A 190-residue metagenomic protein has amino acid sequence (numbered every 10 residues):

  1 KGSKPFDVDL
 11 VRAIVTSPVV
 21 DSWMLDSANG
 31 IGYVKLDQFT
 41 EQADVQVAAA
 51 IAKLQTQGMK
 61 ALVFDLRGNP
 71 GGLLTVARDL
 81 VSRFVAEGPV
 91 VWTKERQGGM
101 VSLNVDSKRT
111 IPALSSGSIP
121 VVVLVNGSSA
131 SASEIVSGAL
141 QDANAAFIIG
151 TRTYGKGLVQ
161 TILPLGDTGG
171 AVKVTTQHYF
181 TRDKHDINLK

Functional and structural regions predicted by a protein language model:
K1-P164: Cleft-lining beta-strand/loop regions that shape enzyme active-site pockets
G2, G166-T168, R182-D183: Short acidic-glycine loop/turn motifs at beta-strand connectors
A171-R182: Short acidic, Pro/Gly- and aromatic-enriched capping/linker segments at domain boundaries
H185-K190: Conserved functional hotspot residues or short segments at active or partner-binding sites across diverse domains
